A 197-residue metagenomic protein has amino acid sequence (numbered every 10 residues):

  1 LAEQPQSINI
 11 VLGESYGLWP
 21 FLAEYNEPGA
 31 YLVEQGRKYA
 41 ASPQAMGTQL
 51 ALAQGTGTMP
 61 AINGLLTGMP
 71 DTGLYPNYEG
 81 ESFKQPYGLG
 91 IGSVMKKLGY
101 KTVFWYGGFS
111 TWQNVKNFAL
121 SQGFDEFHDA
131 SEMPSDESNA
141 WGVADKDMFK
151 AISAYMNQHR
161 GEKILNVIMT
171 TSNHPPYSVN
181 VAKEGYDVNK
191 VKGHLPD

Functional and structural regions predicted by a protein language model:
L1-D197: Solvent-exposed soluble domains appended to multi-pass membrane proteins
